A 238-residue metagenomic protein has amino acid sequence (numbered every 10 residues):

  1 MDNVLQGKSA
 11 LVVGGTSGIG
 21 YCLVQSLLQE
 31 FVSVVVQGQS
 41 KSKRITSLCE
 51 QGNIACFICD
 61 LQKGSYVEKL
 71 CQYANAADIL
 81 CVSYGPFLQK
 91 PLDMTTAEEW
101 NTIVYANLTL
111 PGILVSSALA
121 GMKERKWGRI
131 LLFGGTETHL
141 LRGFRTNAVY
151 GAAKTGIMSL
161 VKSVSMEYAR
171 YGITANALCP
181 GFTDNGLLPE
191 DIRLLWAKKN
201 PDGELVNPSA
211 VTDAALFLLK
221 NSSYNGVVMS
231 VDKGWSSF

Functional and structural regions predicted by a protein language model:
T16-S17: Conserved glycine-rich cofactor-binding loop
S83-Q89, K233-G234: Conserved NAD(P)H cofactor-binding loop of Rossmann-fold oxidoreductase domains
L88-L92, E99-V104, L188, W196: Substrate-binding pocket helix/loop in short-chain dehydrogenase/reductase
V115-S116, K162: A short, exposed helix-loop element centered on a Lys and neighboring polar residues
R129-G156, V161-R170: Catalytic loop of short-chain dehydrogenase/reductase
A169, T174, Y224-V227: Short, small/polar-rich loop/turn modules that mediate ligand/substrate recognition or access, typified
P208-V231, S236: C-terminal substrate-recognition "lid" of short-chain dehydrogenase/reductases
